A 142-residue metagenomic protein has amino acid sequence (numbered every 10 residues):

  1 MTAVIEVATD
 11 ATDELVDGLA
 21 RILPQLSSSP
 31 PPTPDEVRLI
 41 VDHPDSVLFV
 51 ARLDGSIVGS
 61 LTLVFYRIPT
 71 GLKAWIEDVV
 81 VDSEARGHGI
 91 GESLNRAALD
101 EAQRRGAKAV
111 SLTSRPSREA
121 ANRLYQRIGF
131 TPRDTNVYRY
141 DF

Functional and structural regions predicted by a protein language model:
M1-P32: Short amphipathic alpha-helix that is part of the acyltransferase structural core
S28-L48: Active-site rim helix/loop that mediates acceptor-substrate recognition in acyltransferases
V50, S56-F65, W75, V80: Conserved beta-strand in the GNAT
Y66-I76, R86, R133: A conserved beta-turn-beta hairpin within the catalytic core of GNAT-like acetyltransferases that forms part
V81, G87-D100, R123, R127: Conserved acetyl-CoA-binding loop-helix of GNAT-fold acetyltransferases
D82, R115: Residue-level recognition of the GNAT/N-acetyltransferase active site
E92, R104, P116-D134, R139-Y140: Conserved active-site alpha-helix within GNAT-family acetyltransferase domains
A102-S114: Conserved GNAT acetyl-CoA-binding A-motif
